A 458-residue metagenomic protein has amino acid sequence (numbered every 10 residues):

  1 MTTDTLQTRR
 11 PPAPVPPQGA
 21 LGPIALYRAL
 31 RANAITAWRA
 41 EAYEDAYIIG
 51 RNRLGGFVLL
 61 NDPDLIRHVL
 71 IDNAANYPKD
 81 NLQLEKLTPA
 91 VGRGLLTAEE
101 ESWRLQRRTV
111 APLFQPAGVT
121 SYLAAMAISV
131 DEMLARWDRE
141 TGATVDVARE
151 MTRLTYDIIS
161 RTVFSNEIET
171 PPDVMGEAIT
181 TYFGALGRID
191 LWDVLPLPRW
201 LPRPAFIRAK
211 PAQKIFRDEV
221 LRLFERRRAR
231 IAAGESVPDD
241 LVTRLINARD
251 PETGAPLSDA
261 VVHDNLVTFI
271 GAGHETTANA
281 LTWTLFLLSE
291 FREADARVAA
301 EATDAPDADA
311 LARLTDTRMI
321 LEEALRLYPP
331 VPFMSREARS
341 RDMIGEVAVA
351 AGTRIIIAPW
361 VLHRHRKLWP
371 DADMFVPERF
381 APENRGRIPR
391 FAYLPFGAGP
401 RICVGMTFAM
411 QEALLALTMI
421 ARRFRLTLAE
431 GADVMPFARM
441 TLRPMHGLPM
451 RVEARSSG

Functional and structural regions predicted by a protein language model:
T2-A13, P78-L84, S102, G118-N279: Cytochrome P450 heme-thiolate monooxygenase catalytic core
T2-L105, T120, A124-A135, L154 (+4 more regions): N-terminal membrane-proximal hinge/A-helix region immediately C-terminal to the signal-anchor transmembrane segment
T3-A13, V130-L134, R149, T180 (+3 more regions): Cytochrome P450 proximal C-terminal region
P23-D45, D218, D307-G345: Conserved cytochrome P450 K-helix E-x-x-R motif and the immediately C-terminal K′/meander segment
T276-D295, A299-E301, T407-R422: Cytochrome P450 catalytic-core helices
I357-N384: Conserved cytochrome P450 K-helix/beta-meander segment immediately N-terminal to the heme-binding cysteine loop
